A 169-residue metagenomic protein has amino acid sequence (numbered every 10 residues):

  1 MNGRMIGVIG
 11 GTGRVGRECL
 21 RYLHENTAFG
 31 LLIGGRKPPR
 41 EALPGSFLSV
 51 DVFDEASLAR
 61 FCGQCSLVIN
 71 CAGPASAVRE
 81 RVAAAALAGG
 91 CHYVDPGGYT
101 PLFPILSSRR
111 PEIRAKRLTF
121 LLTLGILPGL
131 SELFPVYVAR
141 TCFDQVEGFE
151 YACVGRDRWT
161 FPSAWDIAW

Functional and structural regions predicted by a protein language model:
I6-N26: N-terminal Rossmann NAD(P)H-binding glycine-rich loop of SDR-like oxidoreductase domains
I33-P38, D51-V52: N-terminal Rossmann-fold cofactor-binding loop
L43-D51: Active-site regions of enzymes building and remodeling cell-envelope glycoconjugates
D51-L67, P74: Conserved Rossmann-fold cofactor-binding substructure of NAD(P)-dependent oxidoreductases
F61-Q64, S76-P96: Rossmann-fold NAD(P) dinucleotide-binding segment
I69-N70, D95: Redox-cofactor binding/interface segments in oxidoreductases and associated redox assembly factors
P96-F120: Rossmann-fold NAD(P)-binding glycine/threonine-rich loop
G125-L127, S131, V136-W169: Conserved anion/nucleotide-ligand pocket segment
